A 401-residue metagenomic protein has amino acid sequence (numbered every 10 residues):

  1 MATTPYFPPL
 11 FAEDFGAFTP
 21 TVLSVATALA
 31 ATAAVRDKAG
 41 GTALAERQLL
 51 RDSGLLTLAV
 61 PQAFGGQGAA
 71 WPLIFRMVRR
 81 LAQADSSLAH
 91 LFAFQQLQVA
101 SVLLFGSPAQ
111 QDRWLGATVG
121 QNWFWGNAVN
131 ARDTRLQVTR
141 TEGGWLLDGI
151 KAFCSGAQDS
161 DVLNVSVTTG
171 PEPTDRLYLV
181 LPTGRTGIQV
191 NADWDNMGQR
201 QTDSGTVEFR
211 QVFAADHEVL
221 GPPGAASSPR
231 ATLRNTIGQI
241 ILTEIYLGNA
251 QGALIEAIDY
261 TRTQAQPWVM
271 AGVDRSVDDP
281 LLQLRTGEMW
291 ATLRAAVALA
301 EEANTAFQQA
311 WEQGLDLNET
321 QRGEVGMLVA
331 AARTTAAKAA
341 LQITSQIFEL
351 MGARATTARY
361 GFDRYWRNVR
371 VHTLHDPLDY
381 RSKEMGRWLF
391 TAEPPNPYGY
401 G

Functional and structural regions predicted by a protein language model:
L23, G248-Q251, G287, A291-R294 (+2 more regions): Generic structural signal for well-ordered, non-transmembrane alpha-helical segments in soluble/cytosolic regions
A34-D37, A295-T334, F348-M351: C-terminal helix-coil-helix/basic helical segment that borders enzyme active sites and/or dimer interfaces and provides
L44-R51, T57-D159: Glycine-rich flavin
R47-Q48, M270-D278, Q309-L328, A353-V371 (+1 more regions): Charge-rich, acidic-biased intrinsically disordered regions
F153-A157, G238-L242, H375: Glycine-rich phosphate/pyrophosphate-binding beta-alpha loops
F153-V190: A short core secondary-structure module
M197-R294: Glycine-rich beta->alpha junctions and the first turn(s) of the following alpha-helix
E349-G401: Glycine-rich phosphate/cofactor-binding loops in nucleotide/flavin-utilizing enzymes
